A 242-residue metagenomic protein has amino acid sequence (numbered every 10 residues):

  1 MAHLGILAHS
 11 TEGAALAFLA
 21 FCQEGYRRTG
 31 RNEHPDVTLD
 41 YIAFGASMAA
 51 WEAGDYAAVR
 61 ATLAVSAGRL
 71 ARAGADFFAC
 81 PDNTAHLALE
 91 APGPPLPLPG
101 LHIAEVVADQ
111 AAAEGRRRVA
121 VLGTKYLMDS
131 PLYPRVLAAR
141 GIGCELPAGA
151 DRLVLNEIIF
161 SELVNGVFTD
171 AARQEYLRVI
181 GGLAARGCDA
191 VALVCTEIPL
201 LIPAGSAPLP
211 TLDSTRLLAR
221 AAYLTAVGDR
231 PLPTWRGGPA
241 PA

Functional and structural regions predicted by a protein language model:
M1-A242: Non-catalytic structural scaffold of enzyme domains
